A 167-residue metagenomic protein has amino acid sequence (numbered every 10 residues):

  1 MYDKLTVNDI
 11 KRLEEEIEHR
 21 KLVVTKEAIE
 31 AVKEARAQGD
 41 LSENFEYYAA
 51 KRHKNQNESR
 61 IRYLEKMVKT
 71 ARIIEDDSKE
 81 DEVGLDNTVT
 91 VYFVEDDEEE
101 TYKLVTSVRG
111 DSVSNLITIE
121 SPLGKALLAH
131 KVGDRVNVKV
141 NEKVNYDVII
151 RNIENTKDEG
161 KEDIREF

Functional and structural regions predicted by a protein language model:
M1-S59, E162-F167: N-terminal cationic and glycine-rich segments that engage phosphates or anionic surfaces
N8, Y48-K54, R62-K66, D96-E100 (+1 more regions): A broad, low-specificity signal for short, low-complexity segments enriched in glycine/proline and polar/charged
R20, Q38, L64-A71, A126 (+2 more regions): Conserved, well-folded catalytic cores of nucleic-acid-processing and energy-transducing macromolecular machines
K26, T70-I73, E159: Charged, solvent-exposed alpha-helical segments that act as regulatory interaction surfaces
F45-D81: Internal alpha/beta loop-helix hairpins
I74-K157: Non-DNA-binding regulatory cores of transcription-related proteins, predominantly C-terminal effector-binding
